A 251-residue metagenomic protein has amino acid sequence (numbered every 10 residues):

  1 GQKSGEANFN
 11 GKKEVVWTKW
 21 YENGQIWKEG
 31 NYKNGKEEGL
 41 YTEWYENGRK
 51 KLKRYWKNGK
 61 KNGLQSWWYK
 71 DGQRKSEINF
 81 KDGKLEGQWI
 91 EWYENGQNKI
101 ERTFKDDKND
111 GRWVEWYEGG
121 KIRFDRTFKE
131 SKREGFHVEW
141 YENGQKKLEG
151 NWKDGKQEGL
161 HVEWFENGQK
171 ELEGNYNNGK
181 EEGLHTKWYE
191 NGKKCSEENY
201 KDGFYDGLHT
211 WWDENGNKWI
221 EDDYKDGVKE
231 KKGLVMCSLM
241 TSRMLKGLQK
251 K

Functional and structural regions predicted by a protein language model:
G1-K251: Glycine/tyrosine- and acidic-biased, solvent-exposed loop/turn segments at the edges of beta-strands
